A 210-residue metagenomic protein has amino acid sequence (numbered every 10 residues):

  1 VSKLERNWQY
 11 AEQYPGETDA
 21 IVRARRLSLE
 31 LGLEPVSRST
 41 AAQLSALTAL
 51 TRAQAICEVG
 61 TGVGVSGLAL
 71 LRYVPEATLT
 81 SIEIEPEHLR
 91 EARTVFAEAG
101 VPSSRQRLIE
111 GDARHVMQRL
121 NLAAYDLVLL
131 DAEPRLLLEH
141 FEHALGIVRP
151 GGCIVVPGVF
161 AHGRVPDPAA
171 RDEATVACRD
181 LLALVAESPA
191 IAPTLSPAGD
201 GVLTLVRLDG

Functional and structural regions predicted by a protein language model:
V1-L127, P134-V155, V159-G210: A short alpha-helical cap/connector motif
